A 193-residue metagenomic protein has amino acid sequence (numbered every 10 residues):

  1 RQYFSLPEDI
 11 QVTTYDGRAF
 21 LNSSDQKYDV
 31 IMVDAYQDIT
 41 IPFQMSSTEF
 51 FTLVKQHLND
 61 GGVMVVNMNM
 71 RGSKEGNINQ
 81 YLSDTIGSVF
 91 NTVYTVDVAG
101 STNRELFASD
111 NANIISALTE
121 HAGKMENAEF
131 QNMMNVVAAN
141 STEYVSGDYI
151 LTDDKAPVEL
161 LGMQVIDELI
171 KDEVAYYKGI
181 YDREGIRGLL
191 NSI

Functional and structural regions predicted by a protein language model:
R1-V65, N69, S73-N79, G87: The AdoMet/dcAdoMet-binding core of the Class I SAM-like
V12, D16-A19, S23-M32, D84-G87 (+1 more regions): A broadly tuned preference for mixed-charge, low-complexity surface segments
M45-S46, N79-L82, T119-G123: Composition- and surface-driven signal marking solvent-exposed, interaction-prone regions in large proteins
N77-D97: Conserved Class I S-adenosyl-L-methionine
T92-I193: Soluble small-group transferase modules, centered on the S-adenosyl donor enzyme superfamily
